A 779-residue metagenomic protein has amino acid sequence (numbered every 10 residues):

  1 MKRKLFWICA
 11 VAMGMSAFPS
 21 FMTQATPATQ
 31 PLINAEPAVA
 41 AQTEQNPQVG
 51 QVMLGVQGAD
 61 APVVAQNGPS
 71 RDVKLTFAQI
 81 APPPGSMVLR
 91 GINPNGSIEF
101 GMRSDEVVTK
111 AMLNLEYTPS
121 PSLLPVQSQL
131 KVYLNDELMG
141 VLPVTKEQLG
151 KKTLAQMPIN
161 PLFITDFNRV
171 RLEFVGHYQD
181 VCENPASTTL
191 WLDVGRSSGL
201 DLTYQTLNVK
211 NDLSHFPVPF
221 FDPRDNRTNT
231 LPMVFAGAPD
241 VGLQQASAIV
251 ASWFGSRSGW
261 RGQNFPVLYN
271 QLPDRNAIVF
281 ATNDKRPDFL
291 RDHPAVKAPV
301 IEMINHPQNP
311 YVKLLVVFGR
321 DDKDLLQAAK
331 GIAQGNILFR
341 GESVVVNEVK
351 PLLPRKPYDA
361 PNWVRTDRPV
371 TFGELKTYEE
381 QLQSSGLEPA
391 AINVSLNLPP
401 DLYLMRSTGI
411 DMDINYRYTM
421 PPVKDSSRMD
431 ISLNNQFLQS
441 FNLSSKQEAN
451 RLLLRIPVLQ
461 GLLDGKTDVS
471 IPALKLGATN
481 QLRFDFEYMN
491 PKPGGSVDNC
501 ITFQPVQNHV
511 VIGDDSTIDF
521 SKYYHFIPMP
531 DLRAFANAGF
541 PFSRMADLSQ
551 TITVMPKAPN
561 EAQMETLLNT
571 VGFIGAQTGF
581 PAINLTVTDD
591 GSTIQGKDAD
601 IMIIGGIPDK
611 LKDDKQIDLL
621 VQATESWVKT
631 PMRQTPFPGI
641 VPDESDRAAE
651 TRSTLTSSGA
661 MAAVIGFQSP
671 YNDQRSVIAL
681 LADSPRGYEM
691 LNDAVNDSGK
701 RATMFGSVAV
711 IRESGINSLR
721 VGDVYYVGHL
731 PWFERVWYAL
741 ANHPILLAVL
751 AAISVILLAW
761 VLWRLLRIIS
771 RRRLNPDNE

Functional and structural regions predicted by a protein language model:
M1-K4, H743: Positively charged n-region of N-terminal signal peptides that target proteins for export
L5-W7, P27: Sequence-pattern detector for short linear motifs and compositional/periodic biases rather than a specific fold
W7-M13: Sec-dependent N-terminal signal peptides
M15-Q24: C-terminal segment of classical bacterial N-terminal signal peptides
T26-E779: Solvent-exposed alpha-helical segments and adjacent loops that form catalytic or protein-interaction surfaces
